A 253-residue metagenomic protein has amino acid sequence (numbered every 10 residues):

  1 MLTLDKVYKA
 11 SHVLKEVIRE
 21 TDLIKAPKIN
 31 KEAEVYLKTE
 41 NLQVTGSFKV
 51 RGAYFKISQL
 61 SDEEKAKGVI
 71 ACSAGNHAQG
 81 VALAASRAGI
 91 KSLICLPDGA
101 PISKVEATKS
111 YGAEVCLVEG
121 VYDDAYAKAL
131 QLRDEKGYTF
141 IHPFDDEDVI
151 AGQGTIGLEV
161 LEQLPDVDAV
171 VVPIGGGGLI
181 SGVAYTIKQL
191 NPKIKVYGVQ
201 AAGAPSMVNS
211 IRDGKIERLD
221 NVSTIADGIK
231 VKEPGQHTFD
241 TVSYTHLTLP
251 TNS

Functional and structural regions predicted by a protein language model:
M1-L249, S253: PLP-dependent amino-acid enzyme catalytic core
